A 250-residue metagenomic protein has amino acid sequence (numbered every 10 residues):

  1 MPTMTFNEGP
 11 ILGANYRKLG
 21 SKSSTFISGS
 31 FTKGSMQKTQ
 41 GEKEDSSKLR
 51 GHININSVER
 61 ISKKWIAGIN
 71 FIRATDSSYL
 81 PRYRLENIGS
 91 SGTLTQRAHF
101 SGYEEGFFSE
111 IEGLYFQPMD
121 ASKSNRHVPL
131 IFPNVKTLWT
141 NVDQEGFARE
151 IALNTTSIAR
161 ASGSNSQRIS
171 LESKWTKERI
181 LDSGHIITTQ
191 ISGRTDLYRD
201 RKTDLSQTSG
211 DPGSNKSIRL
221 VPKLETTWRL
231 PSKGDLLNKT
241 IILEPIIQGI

Functional and structural regions predicted by a protein language model:
M1-I250: Outer-membrane beta-barrel proteins and related beta-barrel translocases across Gram-negative bacteria
